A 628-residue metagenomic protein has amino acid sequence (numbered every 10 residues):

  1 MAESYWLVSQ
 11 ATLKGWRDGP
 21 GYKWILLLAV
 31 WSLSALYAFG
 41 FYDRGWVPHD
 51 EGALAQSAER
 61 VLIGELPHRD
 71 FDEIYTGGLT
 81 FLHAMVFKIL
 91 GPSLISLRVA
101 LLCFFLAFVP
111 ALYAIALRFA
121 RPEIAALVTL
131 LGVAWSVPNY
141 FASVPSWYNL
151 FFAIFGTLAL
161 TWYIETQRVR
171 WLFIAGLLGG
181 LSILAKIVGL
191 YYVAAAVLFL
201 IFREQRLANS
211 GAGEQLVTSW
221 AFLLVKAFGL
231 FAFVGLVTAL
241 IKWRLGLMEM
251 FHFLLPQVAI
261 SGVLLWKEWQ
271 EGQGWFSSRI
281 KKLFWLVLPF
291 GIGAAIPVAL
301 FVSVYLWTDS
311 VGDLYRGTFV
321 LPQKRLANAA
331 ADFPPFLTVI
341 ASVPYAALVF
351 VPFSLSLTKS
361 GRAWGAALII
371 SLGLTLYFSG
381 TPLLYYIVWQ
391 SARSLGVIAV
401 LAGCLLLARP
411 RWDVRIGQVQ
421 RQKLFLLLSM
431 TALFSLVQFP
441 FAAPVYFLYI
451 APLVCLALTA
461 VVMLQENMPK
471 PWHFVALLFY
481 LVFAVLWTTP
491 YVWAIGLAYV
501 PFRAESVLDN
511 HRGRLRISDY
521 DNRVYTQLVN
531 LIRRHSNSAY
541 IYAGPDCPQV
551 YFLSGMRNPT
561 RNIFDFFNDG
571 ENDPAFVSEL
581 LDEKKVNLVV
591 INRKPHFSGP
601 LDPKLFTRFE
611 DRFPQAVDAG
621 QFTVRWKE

Functional and structural regions predicted by a protein language model:
S4-Y5, S9, L13, Y192-I292 (+4 more regions): Perimembrane helix-loop-helix junctions
V99-F119, L127, F155-A159: Transmembrane-helix motifs of polytopic, lipid-linked glycan transferases
L112-W135, L150, Q167-I174: Transmembrane-helix signature of polytopic, membrane-embedded enzymes that assemble or transfer cell-envelope glycans
S136-V137, W171-I187, V193-L200, F231-L245 (+4 more regions): Membrane-interface alpha helices of multi-pass inner-membrane proteins
F141-N149: Short acidic/glycine- and proline-prone juxtamembrane loop motifs at membrane-interface regions of multi-pass membrane
G156-I174, S182, L200-V225, L236-A239 (+4 more regions): Membrane-interface transmembrane helices that cradle and orient dolichyl/undecaprenyl
A175, Y491-N568, S578-S598, R625: Short periplasmic/luminal acceptor-recognition loop of GT-C membrane glycosyltransferases, typified by
V388-L405, L433, P440-L477: Hydrophobic/aromatic-rich transmembrane helices and adjacent perimembrane loops
